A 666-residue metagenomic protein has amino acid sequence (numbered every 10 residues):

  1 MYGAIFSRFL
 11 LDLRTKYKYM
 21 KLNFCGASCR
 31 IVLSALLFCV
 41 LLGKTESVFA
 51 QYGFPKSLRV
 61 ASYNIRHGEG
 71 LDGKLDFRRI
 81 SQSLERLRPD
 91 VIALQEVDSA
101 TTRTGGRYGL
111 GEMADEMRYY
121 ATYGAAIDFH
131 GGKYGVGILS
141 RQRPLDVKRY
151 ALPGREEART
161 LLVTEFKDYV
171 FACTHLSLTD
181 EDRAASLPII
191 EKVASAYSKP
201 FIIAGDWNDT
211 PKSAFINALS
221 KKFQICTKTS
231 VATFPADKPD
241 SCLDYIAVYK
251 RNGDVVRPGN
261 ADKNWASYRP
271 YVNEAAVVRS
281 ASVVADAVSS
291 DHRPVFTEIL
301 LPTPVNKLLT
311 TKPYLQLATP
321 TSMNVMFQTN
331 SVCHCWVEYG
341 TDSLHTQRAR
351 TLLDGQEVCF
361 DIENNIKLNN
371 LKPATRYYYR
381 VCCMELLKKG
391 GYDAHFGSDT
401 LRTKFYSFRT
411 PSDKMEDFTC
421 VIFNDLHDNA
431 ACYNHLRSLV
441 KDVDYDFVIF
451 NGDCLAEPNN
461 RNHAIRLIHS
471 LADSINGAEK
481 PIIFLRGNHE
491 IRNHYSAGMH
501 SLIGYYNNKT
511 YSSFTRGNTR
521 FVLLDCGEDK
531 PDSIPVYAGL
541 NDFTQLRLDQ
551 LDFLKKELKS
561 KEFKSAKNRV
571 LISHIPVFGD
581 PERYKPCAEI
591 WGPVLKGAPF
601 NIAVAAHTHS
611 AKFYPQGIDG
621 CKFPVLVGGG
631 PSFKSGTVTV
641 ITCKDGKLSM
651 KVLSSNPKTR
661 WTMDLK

Functional and structural regions predicted by a protein language model:
L13, C25-C39, V48-A61, N273-E274 (+5 more regions): Acidic, histidine-bearing metal-coordination/catalytic regions of metal-dependent phosphoesterases
K16-K18, L42, V48-E116, D128-G132 (+5 more regions): N-terminal, active-site-proximal structural segment of metallo-dependent hydrolase catalytic domains
Q51, R149-Y150, D180, K192-F201 (+2 more regions): Metal-dependent phosphoester-hydrolase catalytic domains
G68-G70, S99-R103, F129-G131, T179-D182 (+10 more regions): Active-site environment of divalent metal-dependent phosphoester hydrolases
D72, V97-V170, P258-N264, V283 (+1 more regions): Structured beta-strand-rich core segments of catalytic domains in phosphoester-bond hydrolases
E112-D115, Y134-S140, L145-K148, V381-S407 (+5 more regions): Extended active-site neighborhood of metal-dependent phosphoesterases/phosphodiesterases
V163-A172, R183-A218, C333-C335, V443-F447 (+4 more regions): His/acidic metal-ligating clusters that form di-metal
I216-P239, V248, N364, P581-G646: Conserved beta-sheet core of the metallophosphoesterase superfamily
